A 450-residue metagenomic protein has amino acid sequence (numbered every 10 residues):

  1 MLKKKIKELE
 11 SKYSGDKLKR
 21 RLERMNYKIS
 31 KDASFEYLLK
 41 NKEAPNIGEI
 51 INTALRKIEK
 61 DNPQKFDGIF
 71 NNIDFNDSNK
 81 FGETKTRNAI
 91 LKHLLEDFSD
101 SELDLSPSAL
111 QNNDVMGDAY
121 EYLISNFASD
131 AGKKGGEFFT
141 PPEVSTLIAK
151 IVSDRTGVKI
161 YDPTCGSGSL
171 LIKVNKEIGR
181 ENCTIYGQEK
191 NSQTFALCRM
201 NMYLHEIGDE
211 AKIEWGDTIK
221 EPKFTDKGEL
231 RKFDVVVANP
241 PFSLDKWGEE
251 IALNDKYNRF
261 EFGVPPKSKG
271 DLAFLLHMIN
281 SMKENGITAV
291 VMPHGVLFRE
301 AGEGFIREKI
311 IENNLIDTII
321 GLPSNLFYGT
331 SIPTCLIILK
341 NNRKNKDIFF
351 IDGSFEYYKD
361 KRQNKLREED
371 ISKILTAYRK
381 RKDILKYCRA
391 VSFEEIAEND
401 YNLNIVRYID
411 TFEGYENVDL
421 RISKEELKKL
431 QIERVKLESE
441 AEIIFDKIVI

Functional and structural regions predicted by a protein language model:
M1-T156, K212-K223, G321-N325, K346-S354 (+3 more regions): Non-catalytic, mostly N-terminal accessory regions of nucleic-acid modification and defense proteins
T84-R87, S108-N112, E137, G187 (+4 more regions): Alpha-helix initiation/capping motif
L91, M116, Y120, S169-L170 (+3 more regions): Short, flexible segments with low predicted structural confidence
D97, S101, Y122, N126 (+10 more regions): Conserved, well-folded catalytic cores of nucleic-acid-processing and energy-transducing macromolecular machines
K134-A238, S243-N254, N258-E261, L272-A273 (+2 more regions): Conserved S-adenosyl-L-methionine
K227-I450: A conserved structural/catalytic subdomain of Rossmann-like adenosyl-cofactor enzymes
